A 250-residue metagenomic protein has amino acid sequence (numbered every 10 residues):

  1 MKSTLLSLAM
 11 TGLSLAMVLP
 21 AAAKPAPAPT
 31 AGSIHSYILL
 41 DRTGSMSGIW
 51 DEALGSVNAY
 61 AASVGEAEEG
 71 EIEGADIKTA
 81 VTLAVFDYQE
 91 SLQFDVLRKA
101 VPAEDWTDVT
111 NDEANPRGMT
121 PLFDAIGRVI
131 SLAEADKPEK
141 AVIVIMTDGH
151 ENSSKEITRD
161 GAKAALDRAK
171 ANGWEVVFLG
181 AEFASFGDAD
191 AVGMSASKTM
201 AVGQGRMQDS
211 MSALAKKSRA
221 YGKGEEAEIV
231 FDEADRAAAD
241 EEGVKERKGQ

Functional and structural regions predicted by a protein language model:
M1-T4: Positively charged n-region of N-terminal signal peptides that target proteins for export
S7-A16: Bacterial N-terminal signal peptides
L19-Q250: Acidic, low-complexity intrinsically disordered regions
